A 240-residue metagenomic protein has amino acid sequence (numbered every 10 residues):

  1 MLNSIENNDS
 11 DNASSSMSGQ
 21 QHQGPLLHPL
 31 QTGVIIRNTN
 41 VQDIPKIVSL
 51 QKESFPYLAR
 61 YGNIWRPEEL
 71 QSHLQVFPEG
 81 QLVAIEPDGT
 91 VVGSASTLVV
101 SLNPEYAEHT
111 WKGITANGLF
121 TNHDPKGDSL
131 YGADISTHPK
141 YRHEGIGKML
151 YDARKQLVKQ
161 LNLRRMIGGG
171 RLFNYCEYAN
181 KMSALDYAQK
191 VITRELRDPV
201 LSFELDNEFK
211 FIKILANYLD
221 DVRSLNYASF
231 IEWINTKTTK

Functional and structural regions predicted by a protein language model:
L2-P29, I114: Short acidic N-proximal helix/loop "leader" segments that mark the beginning of a domain or an inter-domain linker
L27, N38, S49-I64: Helix-loop element at the rim of GNAT/NAT acetyltransferase active sites that forms part of the acceptor-substrate
T32-V34, G89-S94, L130: Glycine-rich phosphate/pyrophosphate-binding loop shared by adenosine-nucleotide-utilizing enzymes
G33-I47: A short beta-loop-alpha structural element at the N-terminal edge of CoA-dependent acyl/N-acetyltransferase catalytic
L58-P87, V91-L102, H109, T115-T121: Active-site rim helix/loop that mediates acceptor-substrate recognition in acyltransferases
A95-D134, D152, R171-P199, F203-L205 (+2 more regions): Conserved acyl-donor/pantetheine-binding loop and adjacent beta-alpha core of acyl/acetyltransferases and related
H138-K140: Active-site acidic-Proline motif in GNAT/NAT acetyltransferases
H143-V158, I167-G168: Conserved acetyl-CoA-binding loop-helix of GNAT-fold acetyltransferases
